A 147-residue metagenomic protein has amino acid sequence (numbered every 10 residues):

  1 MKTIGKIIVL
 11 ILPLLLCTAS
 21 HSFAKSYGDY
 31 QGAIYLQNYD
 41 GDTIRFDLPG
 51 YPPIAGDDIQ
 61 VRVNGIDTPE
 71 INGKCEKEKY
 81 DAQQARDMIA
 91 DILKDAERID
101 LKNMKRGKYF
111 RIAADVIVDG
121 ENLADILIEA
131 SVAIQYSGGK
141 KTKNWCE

Functional and structural regions predicted by a protein language model:
K2-V9, T18-E147: Small beta-barrel nucleic-acid-binding modules, primarily SNase/OB-fold domains and secondarily Tudor-like barrels
